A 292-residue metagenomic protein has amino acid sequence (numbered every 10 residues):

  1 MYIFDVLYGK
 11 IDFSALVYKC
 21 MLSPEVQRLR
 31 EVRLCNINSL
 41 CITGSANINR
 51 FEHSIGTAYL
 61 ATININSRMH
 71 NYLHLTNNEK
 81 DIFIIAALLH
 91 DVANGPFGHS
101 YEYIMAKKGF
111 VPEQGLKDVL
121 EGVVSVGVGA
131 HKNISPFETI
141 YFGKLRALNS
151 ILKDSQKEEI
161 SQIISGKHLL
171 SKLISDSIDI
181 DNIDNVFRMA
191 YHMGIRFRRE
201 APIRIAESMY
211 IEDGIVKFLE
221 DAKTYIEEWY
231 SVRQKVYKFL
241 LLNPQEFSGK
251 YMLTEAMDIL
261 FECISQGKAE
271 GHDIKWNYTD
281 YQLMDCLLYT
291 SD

Functional and structural regions predicted by a protein language model:
M1-K108, V123-V128, K132-D154: Acidic/His-rich, divalent-metal-binding segments that scaffold phosphate/diphosphate chemistry
K10-S14, C20, F51, I55-A58 (+7 more regions): Conserved structured core elements
E31-R33, H99-S100, F187, I195-I203 (+2 more regions): Short coil/turn segments at secondary-structure boundaries
I55-I63, P96, G115, N182 (+2 more regions): Short amphipathic alpha-helical face segments that pack within enzyme cores and frequently flank/anchor catalytic
I84, G127-S231, K235: Histidine/acidic-rich helix-loop-helix segments that form or flank divalent-metal centers in metalloenzyme catalytic
K108-V119: Divalent-cation-assisted or electrostatically stabilized phosphate/pyrophosphate-binding catalytic cores
Y225-D273: A conserved active-site cap/scaffold subdomain adjacent to cofactor or substrate pockets
Y289-D292: Conserved small/polar residues in nucleotide/adenosyl-binding loops
